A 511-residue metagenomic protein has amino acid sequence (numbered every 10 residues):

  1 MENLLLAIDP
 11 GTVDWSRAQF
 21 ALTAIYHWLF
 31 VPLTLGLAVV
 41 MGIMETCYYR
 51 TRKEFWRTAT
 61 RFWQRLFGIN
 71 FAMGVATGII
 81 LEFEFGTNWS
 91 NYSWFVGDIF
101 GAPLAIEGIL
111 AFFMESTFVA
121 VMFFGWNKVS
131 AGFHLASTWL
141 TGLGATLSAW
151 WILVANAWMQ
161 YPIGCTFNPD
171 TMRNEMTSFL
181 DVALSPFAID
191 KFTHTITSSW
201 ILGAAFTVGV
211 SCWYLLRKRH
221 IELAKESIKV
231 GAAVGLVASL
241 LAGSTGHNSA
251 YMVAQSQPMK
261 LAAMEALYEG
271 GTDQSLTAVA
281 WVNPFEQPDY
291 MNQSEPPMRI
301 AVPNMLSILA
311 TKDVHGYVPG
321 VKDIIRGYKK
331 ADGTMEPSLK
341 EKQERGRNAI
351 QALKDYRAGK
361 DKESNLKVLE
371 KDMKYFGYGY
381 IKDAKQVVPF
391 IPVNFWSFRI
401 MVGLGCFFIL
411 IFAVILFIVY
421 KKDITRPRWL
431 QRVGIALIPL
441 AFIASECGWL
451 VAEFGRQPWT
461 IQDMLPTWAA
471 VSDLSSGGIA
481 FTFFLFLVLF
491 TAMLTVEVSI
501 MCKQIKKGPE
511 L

Functional and structural regions predicted by a protein language model:
M1-I25, R52-A59, F83-A105, A157-T193 (+4 more regions): Membrane-interface interhelical loops and short amphipathic "cap" helices that link adjacent transmembrane segments
V31-V40, L110-F118, S199-V210, I400-L416 (+1 more regions): Hydrophobic alpha-helical transmembrane segments
T51-I69, F95-G101, A105, G125-L143 (+2 more regions): Membrane-interfacial loop-to-helix junctions in multi-pass inner-membrane proteins
G68-T77, W139-P162, G235-G246, Y356 (+1 more regions): Hydrophobic alpha-helical membrane-insertion segments
N70-L140, A157, F454-Q457: Membrane-interface helix-loop-helix modules in multi-pass inner-membrane proteins
A120-K128, F133-G142, W150-M159, F179 (+1 more regions): Internal alpha-helical transmembrane segments
A155, V237-S338: Aromatic-rich transmembrane-lumenal/periplasmic boundary elements in polytopic membrane proteins
K382, Q386-W449, A480-Q504: C-terminal substrate/ligand-recognition segments
